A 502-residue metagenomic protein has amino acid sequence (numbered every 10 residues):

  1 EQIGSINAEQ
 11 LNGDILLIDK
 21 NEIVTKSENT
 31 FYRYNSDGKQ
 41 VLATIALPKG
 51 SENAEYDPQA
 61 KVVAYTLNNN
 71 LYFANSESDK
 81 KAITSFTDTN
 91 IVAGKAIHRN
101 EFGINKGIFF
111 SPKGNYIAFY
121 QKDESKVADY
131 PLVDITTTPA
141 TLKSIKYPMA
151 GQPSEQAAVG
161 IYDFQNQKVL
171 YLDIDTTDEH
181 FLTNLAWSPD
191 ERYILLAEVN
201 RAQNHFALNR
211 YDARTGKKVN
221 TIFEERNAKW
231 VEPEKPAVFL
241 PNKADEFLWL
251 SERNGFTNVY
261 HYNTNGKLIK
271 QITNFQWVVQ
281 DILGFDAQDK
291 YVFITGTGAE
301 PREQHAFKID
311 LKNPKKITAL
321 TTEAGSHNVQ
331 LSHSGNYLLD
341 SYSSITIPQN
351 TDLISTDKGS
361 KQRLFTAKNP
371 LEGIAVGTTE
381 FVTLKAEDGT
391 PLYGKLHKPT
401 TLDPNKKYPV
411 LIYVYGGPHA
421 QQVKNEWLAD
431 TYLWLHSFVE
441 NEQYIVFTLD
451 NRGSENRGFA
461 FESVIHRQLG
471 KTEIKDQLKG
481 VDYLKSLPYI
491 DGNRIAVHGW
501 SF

Functional and structural regions predicted by a protein language model:
E1-G325, N336-Y337, I345-I347, L353-I354: Beta-propeller folds
A128-D129, E191, N328-F502: Serine-hydrolase catalytic core recognition
